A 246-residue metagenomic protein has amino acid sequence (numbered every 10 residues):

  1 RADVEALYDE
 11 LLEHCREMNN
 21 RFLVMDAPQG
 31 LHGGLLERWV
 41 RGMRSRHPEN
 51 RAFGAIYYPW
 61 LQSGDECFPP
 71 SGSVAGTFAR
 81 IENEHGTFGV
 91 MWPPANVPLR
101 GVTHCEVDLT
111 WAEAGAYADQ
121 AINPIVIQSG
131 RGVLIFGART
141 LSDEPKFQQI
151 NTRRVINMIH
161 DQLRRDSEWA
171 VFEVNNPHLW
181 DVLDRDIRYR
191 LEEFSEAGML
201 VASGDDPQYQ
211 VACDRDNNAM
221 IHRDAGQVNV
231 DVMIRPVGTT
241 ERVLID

Functional and structural regions predicted by a protein language model:
R1-D246: Structured, hydrophobic secondary-structure cores that serve as assembly/anchoring elements
